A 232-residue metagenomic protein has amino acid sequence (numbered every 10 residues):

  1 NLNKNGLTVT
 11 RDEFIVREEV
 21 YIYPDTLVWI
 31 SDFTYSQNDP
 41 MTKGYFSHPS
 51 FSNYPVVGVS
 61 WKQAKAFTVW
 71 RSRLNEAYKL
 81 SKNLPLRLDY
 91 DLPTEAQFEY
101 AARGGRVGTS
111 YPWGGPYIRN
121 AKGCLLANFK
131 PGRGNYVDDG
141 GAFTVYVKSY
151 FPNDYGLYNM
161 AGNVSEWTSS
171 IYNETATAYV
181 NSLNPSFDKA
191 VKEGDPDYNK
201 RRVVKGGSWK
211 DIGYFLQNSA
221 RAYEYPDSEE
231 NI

Functional and structural regions predicted by a protein language model:
N3-N5: Non-catalytic, alpha-helical, charged scaffold/linker segments that couple or flank catalytic or architectural cores
T10-E230: Functional-site microenvironments in short loops/helix caps that host divalent-cation chemistry
